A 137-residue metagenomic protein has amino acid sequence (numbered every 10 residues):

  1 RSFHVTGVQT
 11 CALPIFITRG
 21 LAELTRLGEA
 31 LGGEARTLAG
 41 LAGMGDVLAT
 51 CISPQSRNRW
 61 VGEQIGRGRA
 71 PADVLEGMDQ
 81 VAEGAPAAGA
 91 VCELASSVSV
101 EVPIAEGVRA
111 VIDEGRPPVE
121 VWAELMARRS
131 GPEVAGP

Functional and structural regions predicted by a protein language model:
R1, R19, R57-R59: Basic side chains
R1-C11: Single conserved hydrophobic/aromatic residue that forms the stacking wall/gate of nucleotide- or nucleobase-binding
F3, P14-I15, V81-A82: Short, conserved micro-motifs enriched in small and acidic residues
V8, R19, E83-P86: A generic structural signal for residues located within well-ordered alpha-helices of large catalytic or ligand-binding
A12-T37: Internal alpha-helical scaffold of NAD(P)-dependent oxidoreductase catalytic cores
E29-A39, G43, V47-P137: NAD(P)-dependent Rossmann-like dehydrogenase/reductase catalytic/cofactor-binding core
